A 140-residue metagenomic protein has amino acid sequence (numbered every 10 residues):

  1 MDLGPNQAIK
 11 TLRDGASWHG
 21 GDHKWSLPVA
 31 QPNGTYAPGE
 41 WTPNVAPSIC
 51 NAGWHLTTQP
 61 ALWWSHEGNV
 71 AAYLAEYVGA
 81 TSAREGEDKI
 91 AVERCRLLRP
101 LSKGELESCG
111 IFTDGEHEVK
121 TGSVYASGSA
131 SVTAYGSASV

Functional and structural regions predicted by a protein language model:
M1-S139: Short, glycine-biased loop/turn motifs at secondary-structure junctions and in low-complexity Ser/Thr/Pro-rich termini
